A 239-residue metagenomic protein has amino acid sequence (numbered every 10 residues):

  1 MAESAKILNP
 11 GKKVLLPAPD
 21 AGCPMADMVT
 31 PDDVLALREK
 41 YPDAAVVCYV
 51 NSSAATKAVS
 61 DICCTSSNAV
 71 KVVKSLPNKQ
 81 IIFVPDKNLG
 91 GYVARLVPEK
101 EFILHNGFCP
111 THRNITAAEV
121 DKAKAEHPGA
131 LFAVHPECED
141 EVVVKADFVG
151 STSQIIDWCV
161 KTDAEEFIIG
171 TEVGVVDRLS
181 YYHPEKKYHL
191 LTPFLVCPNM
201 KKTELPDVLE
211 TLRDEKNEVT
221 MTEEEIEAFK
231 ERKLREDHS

Functional and structural regions predicted by a protein language model:
M1-G170, V175-S239: Active-site loop-to-helix "anion-binding N-cap" substructures in soluble metabolic enzymes
